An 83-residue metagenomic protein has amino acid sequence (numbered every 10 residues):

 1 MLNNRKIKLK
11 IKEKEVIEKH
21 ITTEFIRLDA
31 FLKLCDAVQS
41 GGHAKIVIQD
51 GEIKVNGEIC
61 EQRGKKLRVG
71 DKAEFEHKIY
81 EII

Functional and structural regions predicted by a protein language model:
M1-C35, I59-I83: Ferredoxin-like alpha/beta domains used as RNA- or RNAP-binding modules
E24, I46, I53: Residues that recognize and position ribonucleotide moieties
L34-V47: Short beta-strand/loop turn elements enriched in aromatics
V47-I48, L67: Short, well-ordered loop/turn sites that connect or cap secondary structure elements
D50-E58: Short, structured beta-strand/loop micro-motifs enriched in basic residues and often containing a Trp
